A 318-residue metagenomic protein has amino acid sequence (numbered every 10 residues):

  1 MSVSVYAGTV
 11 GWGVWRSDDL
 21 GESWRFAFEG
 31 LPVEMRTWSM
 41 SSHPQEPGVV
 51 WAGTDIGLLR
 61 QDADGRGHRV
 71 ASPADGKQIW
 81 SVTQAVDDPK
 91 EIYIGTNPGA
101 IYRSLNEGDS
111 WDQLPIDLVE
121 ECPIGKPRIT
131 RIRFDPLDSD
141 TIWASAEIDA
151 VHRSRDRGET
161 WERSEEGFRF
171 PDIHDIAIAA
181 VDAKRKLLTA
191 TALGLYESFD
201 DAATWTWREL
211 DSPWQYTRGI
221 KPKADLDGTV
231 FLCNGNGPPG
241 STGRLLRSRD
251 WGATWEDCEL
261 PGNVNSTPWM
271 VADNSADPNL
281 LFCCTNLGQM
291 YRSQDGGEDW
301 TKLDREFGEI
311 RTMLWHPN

Functional and structural regions predicted by a protein language model:
M1-N318: Extracellular glycan-interacting surfaces
